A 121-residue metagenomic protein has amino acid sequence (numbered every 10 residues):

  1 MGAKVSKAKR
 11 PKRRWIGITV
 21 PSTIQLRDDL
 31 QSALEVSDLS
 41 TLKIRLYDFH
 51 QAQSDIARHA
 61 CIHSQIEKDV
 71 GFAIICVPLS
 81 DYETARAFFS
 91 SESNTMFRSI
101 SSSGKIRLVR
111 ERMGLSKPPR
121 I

Functional and structural regions predicted by a protein language model:
G2-K7: Short beta-strand/turn micro-motifs at beta-sheet edges
A8-I24, D28: Short glycine-/aliphatic-rich beta-strand segments at the starts of folded cytosolic domains
T23, C76-E83: Helix N-cap motif at beta-to-alpha junctions
I24-R58: Short amphipathic alpha-helix segments
L30-A33, A85-S93: Short amphipathic alpha-helices in soluble, non-transmembrane regions that often serve as interface/regulatory elements
Q65-I74: The conserved glycine-aromatic submotif of the RRM
N94-I106: Conserved short beta-strand edge segments in small beta-sheet-based binding/regulatory domains
R107-I121: Short, low-order "capping/linker" segments at domain edges
